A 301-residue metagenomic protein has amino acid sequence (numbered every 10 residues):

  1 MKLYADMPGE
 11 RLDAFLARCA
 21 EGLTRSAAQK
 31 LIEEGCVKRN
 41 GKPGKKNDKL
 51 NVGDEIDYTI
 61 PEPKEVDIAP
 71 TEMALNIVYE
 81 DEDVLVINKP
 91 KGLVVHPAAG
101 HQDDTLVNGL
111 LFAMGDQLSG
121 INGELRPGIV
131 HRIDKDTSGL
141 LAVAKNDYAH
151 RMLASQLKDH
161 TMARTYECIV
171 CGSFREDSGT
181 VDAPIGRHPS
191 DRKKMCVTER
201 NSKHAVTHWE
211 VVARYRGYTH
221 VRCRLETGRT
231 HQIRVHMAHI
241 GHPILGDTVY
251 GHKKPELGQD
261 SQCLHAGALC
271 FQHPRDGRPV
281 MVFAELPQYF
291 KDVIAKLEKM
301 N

Functional and structural regions predicted by a protein language model:
M1-K30, M73-L75, S190, E199-V206 (+3 more regions): Pseudouridine synthases involved in rRNA/tRNA modification
M1-T180, P184, P189, F283-K296: RNA pseudouridine synthases
R39-N40, H96-P97, A144, M195-E199 (+2 more regions): Thr-Gly-centered strand-to-loop micro-motif
N40-K45, G217-H220, P255: Short alpha-helix capping/helix-loop boundary micro-motifs
K45-K49, R222, S261: Short, surface-exposed secondary-structure edge patches
D81, K135-D136, M162, K203 (+2 more regions): Short flexible coil/turn linkers enriched for glycine and charged/polar residues that connect secondary-structure
L85, Y166, T219-V221, G267: Short beta-strand micro-motifs in enzyme catalytic cores
W209: Long C-terminal interaction/binding lobes of large macromolecular proteins
